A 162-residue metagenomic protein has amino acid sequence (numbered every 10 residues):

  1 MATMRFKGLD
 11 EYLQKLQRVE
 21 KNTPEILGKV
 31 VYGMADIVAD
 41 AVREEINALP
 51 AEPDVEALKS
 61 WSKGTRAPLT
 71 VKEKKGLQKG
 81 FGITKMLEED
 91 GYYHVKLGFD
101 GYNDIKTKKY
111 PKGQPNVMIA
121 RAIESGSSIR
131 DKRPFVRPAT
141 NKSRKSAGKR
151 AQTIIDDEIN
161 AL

Functional and structural regions predicted by a protein language model:
M1-K96, D100-K108, K112-L162: Short, Lys/Arg-rich flexible segments
